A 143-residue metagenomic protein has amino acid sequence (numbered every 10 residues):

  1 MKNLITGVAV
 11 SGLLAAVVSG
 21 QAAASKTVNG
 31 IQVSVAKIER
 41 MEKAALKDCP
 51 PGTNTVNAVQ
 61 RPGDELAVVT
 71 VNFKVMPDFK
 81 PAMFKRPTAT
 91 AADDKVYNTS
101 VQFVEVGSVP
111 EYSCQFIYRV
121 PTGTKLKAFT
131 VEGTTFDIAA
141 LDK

Functional and structural regions predicted by a protein language model:
M1-L4: Positively charged n-region of N-terminal signal peptides that target proteins for export
G7, G20-K143: Conserved functional micro-motifs across diverse proteins
G7-A16: Bacterial N-terminal signal peptides
